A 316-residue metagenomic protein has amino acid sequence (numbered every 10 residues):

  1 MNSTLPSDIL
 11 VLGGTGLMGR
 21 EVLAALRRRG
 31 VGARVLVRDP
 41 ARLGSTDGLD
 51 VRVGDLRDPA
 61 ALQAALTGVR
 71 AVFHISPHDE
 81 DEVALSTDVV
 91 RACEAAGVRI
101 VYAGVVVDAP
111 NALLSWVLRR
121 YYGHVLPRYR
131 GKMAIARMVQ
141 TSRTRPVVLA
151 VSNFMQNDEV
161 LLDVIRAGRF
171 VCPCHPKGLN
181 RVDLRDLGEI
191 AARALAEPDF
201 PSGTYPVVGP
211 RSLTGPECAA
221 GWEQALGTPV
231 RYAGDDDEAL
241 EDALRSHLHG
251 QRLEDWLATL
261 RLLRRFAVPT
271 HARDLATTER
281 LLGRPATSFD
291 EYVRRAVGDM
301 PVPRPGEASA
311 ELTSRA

Functional and structural regions predicted by a protein language model:
N2-T46, R57-A60, A64-V69, H78-T87 (+3 more regions): Oxidoreductase cofactor-interface core, primarily capturing Rossmann-like NAD(P)-dependent enzymes
T15, L195, E238-A316: A hydrophobic C-terminal alpha-helical subdomain
G54: Cofactor-binding loops of NAD(P)H-dependent oxidoreductases, dominated by short-chain dehydrogenase/reductases
P201, Y232, P303-E307: Short, polar/charged, Gly/Pro-enriched helix-capping and turn/loop motifs at alpha-helix termini and inter-helix linkers
D235: RNA-contacting regions in translation and RNA-metabolism proteins, encompassing KH/S1 modules where present
